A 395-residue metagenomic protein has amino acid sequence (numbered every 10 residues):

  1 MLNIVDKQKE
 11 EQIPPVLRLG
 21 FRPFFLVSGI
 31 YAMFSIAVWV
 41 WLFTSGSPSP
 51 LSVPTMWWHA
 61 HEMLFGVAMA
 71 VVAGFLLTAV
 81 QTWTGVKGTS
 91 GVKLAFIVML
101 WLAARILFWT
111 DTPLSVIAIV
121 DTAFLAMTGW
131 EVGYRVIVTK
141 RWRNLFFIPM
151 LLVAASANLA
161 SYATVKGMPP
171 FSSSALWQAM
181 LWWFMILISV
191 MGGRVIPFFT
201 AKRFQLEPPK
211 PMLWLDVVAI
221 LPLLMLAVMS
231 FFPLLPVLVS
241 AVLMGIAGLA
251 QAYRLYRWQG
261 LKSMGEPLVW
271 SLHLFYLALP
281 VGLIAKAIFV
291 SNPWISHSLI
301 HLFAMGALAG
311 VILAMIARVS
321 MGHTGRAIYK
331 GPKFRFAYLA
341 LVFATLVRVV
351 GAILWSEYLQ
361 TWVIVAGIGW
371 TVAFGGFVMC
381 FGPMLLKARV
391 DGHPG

Functional and structural regions predicted by a protein language model:
M1-G395: Hydrophobic alpha-helical transmembrane segments of multi-pass integral membrane proteins
